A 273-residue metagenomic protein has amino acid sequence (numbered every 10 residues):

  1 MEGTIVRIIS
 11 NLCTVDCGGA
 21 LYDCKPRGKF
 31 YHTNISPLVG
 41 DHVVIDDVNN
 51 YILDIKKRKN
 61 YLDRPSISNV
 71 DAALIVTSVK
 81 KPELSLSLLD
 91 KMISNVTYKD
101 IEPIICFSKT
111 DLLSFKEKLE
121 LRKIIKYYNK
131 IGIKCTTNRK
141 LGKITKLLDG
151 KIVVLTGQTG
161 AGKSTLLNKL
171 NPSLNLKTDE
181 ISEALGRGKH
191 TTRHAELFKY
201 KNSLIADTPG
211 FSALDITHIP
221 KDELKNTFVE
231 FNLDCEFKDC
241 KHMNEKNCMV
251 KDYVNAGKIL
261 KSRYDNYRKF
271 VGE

Functional and structural regions predicted by a protein language model:
M1-I9: Structural detector for short beta-strands of small beta-barrel domains
N11, N34-N49, K56-A73, S78 (+5 more regions): Helix-rich effector regions associated with P-loop NTPase G domains
C13-C17, C24, I45, I52: SH3/SH3-like beta-barrel fold
L21-P37: Beta-strand/loop nucleic-acid-binding surfaces
V76-L86: Short, glycine-rich nucleotide/cofactor-binding loops
D100-I101, G132: Glycine-centered short loops/turns at secondary-structure junctions
L112-A161: Canonical P-loop GTPase G-domain recognition
